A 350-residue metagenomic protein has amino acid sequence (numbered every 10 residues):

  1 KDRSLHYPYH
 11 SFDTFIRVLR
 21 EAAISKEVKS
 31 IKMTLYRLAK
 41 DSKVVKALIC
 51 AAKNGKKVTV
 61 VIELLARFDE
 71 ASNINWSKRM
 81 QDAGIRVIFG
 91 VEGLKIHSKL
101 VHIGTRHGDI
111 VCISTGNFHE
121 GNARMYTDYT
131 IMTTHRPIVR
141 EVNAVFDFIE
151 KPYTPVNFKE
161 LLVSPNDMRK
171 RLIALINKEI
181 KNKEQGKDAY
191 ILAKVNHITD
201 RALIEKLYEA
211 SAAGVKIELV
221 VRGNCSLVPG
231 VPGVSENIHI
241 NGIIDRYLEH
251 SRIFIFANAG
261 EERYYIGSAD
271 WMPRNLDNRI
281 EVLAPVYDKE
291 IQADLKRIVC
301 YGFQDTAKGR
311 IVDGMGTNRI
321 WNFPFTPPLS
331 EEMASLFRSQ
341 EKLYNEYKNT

Functional and structural regions predicted by a protein language model:
K1-N54, L64-N75: Core mixed alpha/beta domains of very large multi-subunit molecular machines
K1-S30, D109-L175: Active-site cores of enzymes that catalyze phosphoryl transfer or operate on phosphate-rich substrates
D2-H6, E27-T34, K57-E63, I85 (+2 more regions): Glycine- and acidic
R17-E21, A47-C50, V145-I149, I176-I180 (+2 more regions): Short hydrophobic/aromatic-rich motifs at helix boundaries and adjacent loops
N54-A123, H135-V139, P165-T350: PLD/PLD-like phosphodiesterase catalytic module centered on the HKD motif
